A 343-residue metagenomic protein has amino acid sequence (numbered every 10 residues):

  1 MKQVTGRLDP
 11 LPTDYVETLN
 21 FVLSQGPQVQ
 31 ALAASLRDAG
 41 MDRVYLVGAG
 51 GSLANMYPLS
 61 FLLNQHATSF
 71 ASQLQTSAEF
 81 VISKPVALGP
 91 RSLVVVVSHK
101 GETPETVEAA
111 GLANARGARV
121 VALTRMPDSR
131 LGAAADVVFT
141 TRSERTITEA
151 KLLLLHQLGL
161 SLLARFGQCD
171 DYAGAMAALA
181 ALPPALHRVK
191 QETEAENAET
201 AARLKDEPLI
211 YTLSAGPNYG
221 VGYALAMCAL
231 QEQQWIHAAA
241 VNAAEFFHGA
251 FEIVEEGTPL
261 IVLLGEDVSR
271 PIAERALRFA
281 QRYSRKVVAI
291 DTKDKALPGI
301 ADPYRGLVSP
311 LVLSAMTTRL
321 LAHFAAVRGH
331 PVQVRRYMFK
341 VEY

Functional and structural regions predicted by a protein language model:
M1-Q30, S35, L163-G174: Cofactor-/ligand-binding subdomain signature composed of acidic, glycine-rich, tryptophan-containing flexible loops
S24-M41, Q191-D206: A short, well-structured juxtamembrane/interface segment
D38-P90, K205-A250: Anionic-ligand anchoring segments at beta-strand to alpha-helix junctions in alpha/beta enzyme folds, i.e., glycine
D42-A173, A178, L263-I290: Glycine-rich phosphate-binding loops that contact phosphosugars or nucleotide phosphates
P127-F139, A250-I253, A296-Y304: Glycine-rich, charge-decorated loop segments at or immediately adjacent to ligand/cofactor-binding or catalytic sites
A164-K205, V332-Y343: Internal, active-site/partner-interface "lid" segment
G220-V287: Internal helical hairpin/lid segments
K293-V332, R336: Structured C-terminal subdomain patch of bacterial secreted/periplasmic proteins
